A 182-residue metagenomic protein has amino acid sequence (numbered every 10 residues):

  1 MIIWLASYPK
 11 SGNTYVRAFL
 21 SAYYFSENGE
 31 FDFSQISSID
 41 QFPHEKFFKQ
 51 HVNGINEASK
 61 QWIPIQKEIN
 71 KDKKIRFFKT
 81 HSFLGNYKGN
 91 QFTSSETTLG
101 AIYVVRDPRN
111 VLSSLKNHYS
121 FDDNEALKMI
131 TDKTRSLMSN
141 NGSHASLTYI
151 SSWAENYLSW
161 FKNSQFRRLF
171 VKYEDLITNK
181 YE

Functional and structural regions predicted by a protein language model:
M1-V171: PAPS-dependent sulfotransferase catalytic domain
L176-N179: Acidic, metal-coordinating catalytic cores used for nucleic-acid/nucleotide bond scission and strand-transfer chemistry
